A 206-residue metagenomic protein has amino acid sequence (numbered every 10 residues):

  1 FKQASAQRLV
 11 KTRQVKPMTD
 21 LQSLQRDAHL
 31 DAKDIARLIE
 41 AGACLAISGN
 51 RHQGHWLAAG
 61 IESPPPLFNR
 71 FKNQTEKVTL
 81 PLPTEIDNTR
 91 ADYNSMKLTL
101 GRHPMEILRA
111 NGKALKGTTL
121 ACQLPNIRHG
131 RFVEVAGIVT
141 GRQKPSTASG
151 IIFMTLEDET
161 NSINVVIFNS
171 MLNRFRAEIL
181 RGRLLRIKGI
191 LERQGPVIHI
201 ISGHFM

Functional and structural regions predicted by a protein language model:
F1-N126, P145, I190-E192, H199-M206: Sliding clamp-binding short linear motifs that recruit DNA-associated proteins to replication/repair hubs
L24, M96, G137, L156 (+1 more regions): Hydrophobic, well-ordered secondary-structure elements that form the walls of internal hydrophobic environments
L124, G130-R131, R174-A177: Short, surface-exposed secondary-structure edge patches
F132-S146: Structural detector for short beta-strands of small beta-barrel domains
V133-V135, I152, E178, L185: Hydrophobic core residues within well-ordered beta-strands of beta-rich domains
V139, G182-P196, G203: Flexible glycine-rich surface loops and low-complexity tracts that mediate binding to linear polymers
P145-S170: OB-fold (S1/OB) nucleic-acid-binding surfaces
M171-I187: Short nucleic-acid-contacting surface segments enriched for D/E, G, S/T with interspersed K/R
